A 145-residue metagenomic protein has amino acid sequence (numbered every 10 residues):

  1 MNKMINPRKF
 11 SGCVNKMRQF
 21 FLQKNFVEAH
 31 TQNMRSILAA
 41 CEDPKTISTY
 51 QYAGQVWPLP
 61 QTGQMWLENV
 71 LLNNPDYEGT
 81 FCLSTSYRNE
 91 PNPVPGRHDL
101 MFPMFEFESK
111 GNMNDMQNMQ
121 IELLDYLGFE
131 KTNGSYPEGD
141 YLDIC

Functional and structural regions predicted by a protein language model:
M1-K110: Class II aminoacyl-tRNA synthetase-like tRNA-binding/catalytic domains
C13-M17, M116, L123: Alpha-helical packing segments of well-folded alpha/beta enzyme cores
G111-D115: Extended, domain-scale alpha-helical bundle/helix-rich regions
Q117-C145: Metal-assisted phosphate- and nucleotidyl-transfer catalytic regions
